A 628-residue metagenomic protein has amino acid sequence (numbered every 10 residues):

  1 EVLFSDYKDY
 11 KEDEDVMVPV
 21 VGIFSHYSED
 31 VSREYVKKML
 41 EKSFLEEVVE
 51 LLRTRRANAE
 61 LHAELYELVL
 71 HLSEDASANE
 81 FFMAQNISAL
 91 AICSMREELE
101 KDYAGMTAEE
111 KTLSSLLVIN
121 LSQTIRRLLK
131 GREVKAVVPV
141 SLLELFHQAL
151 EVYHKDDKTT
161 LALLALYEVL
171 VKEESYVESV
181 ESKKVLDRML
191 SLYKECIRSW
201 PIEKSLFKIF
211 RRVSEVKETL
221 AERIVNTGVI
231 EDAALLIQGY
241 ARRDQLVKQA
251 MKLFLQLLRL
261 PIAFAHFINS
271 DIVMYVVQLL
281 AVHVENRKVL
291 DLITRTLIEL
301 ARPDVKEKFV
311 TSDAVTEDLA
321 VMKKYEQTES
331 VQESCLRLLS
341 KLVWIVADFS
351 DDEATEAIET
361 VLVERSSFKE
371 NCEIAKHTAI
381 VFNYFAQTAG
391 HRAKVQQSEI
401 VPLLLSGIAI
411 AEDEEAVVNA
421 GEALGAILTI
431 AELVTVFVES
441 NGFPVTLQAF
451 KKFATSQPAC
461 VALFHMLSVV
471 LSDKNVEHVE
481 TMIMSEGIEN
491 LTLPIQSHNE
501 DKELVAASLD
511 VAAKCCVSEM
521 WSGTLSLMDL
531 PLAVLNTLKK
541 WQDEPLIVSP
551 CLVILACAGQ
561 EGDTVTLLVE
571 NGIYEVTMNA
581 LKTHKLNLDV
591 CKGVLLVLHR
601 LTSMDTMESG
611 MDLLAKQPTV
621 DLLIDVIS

Functional and structural regions predicted by a protein language model:
E1-D6, E47-L52, L90-M95, L145-L150 (+11 more regions): Buried hydrophobic core positions in alpha-solenoid tandem helical repeats
E1-V2, D9-M17, Y27-E46, N58-A63 (+15 more regions): Elongated alpha-helical scaffolds that mediate protein-protein interactions in large eukaryotic proteins, primarily
Y10-S28, R56-E74, K101-K130, H154-K172 (+13 more regions): Alpha-helical solenoid repeats of the armadillo/HEAT superfamily in eukaryotic scaffolding/adaptor proteins
V20, V48, L65-Y66, F82 (+36 more regions): Structural signal for hydrophobic/aromatic residues that build the beta-strand cores of folded beta-sheet domains
N86, E144, K183-D187, P201 (+26 more regions): Karyopherin-beta/Importin-beta family HEAT-repeat alpha-solenoid scaffold
E98, R132, A149, K217 (+9 more regions): Hydrophobic packing position at a conserved site in alpha-helical tandem repeat units
S214, V229, I272, F309 (+13 more regions): Eukaryotic RNA-binding helical-repeat scaffolds
